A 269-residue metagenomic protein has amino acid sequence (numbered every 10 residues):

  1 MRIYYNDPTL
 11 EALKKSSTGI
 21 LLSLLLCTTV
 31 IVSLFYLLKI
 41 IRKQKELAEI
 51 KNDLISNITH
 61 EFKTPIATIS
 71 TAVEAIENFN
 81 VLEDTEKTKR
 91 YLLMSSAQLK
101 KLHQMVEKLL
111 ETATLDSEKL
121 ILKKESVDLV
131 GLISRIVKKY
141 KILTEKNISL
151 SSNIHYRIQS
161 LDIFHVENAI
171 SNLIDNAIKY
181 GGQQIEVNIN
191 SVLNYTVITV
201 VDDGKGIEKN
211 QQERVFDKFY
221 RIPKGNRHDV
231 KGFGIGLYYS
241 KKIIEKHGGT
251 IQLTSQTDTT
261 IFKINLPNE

Functional and structural regions predicted by a protein language model:
A97-L102: Short alpha-helical segment of the dimerization/phosphotransfer core of two-component systems
K123-K138: A conserved beta-strand-to-alpha-helix junction within the catalytic ATP-binding
K123-S126, N147-R157, L161, V192-L193: Conserved catalytic submotifs in the C-terminal HATPase_c
Q183, G248-L253: Conserved glycine-rich
Q184-N194: Short beta-strand/loop element within the Bergerat-fold HATPase_c
I207-R221: Short conserved segment of the HATPase_c
G236, S240: Short alpha-helical Gxxx[C/S/T] motif in the catalytic ATP-binding
